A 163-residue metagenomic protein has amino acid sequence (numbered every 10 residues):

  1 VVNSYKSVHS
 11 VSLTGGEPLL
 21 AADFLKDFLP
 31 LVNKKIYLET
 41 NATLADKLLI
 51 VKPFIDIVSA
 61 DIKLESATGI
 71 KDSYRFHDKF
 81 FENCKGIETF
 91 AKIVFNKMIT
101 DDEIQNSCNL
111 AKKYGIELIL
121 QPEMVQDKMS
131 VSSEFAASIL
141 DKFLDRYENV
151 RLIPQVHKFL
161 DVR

Functional and structural regions predicted by a protein language model:
V1-S12: Conserved alpha-helical substructure of the radical SAM core
S10, L19-R163: Conserved AdoMet/S-adenosylmethionine-binding subsite of the radical SAM
